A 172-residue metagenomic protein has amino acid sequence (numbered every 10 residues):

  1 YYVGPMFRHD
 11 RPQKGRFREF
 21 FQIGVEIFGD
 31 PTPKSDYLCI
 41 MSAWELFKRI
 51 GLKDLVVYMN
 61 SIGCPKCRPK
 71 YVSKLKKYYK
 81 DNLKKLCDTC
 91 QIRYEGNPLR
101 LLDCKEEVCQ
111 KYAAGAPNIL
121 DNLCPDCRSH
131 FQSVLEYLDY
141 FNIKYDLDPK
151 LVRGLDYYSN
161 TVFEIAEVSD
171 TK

Functional and structural regions predicted by a protein language model:
Y1-K172: TRNA-recognition modules of translation machinery and tRNA-sensing kinases, especially anticodon-binding
